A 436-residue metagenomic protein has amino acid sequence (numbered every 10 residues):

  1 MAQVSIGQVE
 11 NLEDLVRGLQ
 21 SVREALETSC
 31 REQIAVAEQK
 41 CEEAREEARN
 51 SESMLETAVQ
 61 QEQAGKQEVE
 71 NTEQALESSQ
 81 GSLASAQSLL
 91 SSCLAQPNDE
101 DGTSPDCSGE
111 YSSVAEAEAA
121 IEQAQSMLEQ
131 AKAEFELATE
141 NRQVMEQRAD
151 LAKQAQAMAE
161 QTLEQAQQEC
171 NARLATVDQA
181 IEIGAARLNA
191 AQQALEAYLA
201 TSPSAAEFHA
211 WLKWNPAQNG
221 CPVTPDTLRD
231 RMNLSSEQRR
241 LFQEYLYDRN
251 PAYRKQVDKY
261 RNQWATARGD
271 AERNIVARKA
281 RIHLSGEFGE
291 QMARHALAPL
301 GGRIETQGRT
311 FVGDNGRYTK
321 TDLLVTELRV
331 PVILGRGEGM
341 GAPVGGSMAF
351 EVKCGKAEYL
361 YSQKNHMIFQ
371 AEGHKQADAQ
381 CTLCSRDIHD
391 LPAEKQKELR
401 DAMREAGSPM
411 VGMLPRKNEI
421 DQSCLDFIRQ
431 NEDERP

Functional and structural regions predicted by a protein language model:
M1-L212, A217: Extended amphipathic alpha-helical heptad-repeat regions
L12, E27, S82-L83, Q87 (+12 more regions): Short amphipathic alpha-helical segments that mediate assembly, nucleic-acid/protein binding, or membrane association
H209-K320: Acidic-basic catalytic patches of nuclease active cores, encompassing PD-(D/E)XK and other metal-cofactor nuclease
C221, S236, E244, P251 (+1 more regions): Active-site or metal-binding loop neighborhoods of secreted/extracellular toxin and effector enzymes
A293, L297, L323-K356: Conserved catalytic cores of phosphodiester-cleaving nucleases, focusing on short active-site segments
Y318-T321, G337, N365-F369: Alpha-helical scaffolding within the catalytic cores of extracellular/periplasmic polymer-degrading hydrolases
C354-Y359, I388-P392: Short acidic, S/G/P-rich loop/turn micro-motifs used as interaction or catalytic elements
